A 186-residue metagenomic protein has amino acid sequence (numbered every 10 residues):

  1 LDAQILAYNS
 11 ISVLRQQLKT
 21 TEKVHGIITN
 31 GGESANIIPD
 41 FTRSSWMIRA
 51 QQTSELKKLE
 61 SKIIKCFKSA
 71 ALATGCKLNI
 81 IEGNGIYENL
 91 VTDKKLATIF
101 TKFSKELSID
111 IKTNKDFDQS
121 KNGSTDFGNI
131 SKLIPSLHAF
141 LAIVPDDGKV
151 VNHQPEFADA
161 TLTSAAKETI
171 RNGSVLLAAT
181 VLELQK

Functional and structural regions predicted by a protein language model:
L1-T98, K102-S104, Q119-G128: Midchain, well-structured core segments that form catalytic/ion-binding scaffolds
I11, L78, I111, T180-V181: Hydrophobic alpha-helical elements and their junctions with loops/disorder across both membrane and soluble proteins
T20, N79, K112-T113, A139: Secondary-structure boundary/capping residues
C76, I109-D110, S136: Short, well-ordered coil loops that connect the C-terminus of an alpha-helix to the N-terminus of a beta-strand
K105-T113: Short, basic, glycine/proline-bearing loop/turn elements
L107-S108, L182-K186: Secretory-pathway/membrane protein signature
T113-V175, T180-L184: Zn-dependent metallopeptidase/amidohydrolase metal-coordination segment
